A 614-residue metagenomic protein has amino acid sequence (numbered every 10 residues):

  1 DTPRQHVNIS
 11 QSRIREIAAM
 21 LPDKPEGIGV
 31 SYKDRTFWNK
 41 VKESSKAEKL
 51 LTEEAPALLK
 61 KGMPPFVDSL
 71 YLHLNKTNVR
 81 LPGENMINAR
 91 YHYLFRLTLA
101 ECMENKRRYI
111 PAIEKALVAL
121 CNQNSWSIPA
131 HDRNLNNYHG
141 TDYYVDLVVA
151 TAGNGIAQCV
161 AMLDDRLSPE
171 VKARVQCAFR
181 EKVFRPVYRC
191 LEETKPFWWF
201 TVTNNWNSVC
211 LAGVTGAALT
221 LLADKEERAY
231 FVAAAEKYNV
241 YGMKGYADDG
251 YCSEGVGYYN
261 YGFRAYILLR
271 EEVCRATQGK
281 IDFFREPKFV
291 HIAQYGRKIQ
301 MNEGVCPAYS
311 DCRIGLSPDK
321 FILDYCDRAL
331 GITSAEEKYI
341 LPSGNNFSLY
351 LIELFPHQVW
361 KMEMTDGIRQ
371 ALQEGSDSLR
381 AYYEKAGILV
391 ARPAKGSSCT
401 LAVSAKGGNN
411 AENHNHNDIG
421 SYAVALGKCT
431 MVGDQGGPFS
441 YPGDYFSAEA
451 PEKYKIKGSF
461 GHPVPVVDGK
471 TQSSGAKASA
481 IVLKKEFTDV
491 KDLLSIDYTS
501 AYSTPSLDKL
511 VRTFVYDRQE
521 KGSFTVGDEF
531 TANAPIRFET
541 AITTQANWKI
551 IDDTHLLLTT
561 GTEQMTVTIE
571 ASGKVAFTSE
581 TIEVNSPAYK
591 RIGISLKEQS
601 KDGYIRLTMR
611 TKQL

Functional and structural regions predicted by a protein language model:
T2-L50, N88, R96-C102: Extreme N-terminal leader/anchor segments
T36, S45, E84-V290, Q294-Q300: Aromatic-lined, polymer-binding surfaces characteristic of secreted/periplasmic polysaccharide-degrading enzymes
N39-A89, L99-M103, N410: Asp/Glu-centered strand-loop micro-motifs enriched in Gly/Pro and often flanked by an aromatic residue
L70, P129-R133, F197-V202, C306-R313 (+1 more regions): Short coil/turn segments at secondary-structure boundaries
A150, Y339-G344, S440-L614: CBM-like, beta-strand-rich accessory domains located in the C-terminal region of large, secreted polysaccharide-active
F263-M431, F487-D489, Q599: Carbohydrate-active enzyme catalytic cores, enriched for enzymes that act on polyanionic acidic polysaccharides
V432-G437: Catalytic Cys-His active-site segments of thiol-dependent hydrolases/isopeptidases
